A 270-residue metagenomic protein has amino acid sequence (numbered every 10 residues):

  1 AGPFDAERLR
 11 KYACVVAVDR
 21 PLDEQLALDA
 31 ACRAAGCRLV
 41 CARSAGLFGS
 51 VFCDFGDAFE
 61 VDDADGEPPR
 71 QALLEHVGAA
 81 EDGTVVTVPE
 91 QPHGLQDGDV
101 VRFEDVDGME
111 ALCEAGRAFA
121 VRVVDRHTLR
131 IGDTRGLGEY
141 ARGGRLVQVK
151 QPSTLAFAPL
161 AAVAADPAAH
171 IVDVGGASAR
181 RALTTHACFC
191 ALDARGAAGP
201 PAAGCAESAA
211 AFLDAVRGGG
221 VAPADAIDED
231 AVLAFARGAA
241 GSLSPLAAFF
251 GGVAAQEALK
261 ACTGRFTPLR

Functional and structural regions predicted by a protein language model:
A1-L26, E104: A structured beta-alpha segment of the ubiquitous adenosine-cofactor-binding alpha/beta core
A13, Q96-D99: Surface-exposed loop/turn positions
C14-V18, E24-F52: ADP-ribose/adenylate-binding Rossmann-like module
A58-R70, P89, Q148-L233, R270: C-terminal helical accessory/scaffold domains
A64-D97, E104-L183: Small/polar beta-strand repeat architecture
R237-L246: A short glycine/serine-rich beta->alpha loop
G251-T267: Internal hydrophobic alpha-helix adjacent to the cofactor/substrate pocket in enzyme cavities
